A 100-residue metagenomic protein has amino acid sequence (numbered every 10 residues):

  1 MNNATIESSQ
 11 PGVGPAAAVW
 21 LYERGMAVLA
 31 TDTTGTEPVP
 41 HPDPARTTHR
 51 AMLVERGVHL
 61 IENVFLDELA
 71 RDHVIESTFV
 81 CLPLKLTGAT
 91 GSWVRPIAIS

Functional and structural regions predicted by a protein language model:
M1-S100: Active-/binding-site microenvironments in catalytic and ligand-binding cores
